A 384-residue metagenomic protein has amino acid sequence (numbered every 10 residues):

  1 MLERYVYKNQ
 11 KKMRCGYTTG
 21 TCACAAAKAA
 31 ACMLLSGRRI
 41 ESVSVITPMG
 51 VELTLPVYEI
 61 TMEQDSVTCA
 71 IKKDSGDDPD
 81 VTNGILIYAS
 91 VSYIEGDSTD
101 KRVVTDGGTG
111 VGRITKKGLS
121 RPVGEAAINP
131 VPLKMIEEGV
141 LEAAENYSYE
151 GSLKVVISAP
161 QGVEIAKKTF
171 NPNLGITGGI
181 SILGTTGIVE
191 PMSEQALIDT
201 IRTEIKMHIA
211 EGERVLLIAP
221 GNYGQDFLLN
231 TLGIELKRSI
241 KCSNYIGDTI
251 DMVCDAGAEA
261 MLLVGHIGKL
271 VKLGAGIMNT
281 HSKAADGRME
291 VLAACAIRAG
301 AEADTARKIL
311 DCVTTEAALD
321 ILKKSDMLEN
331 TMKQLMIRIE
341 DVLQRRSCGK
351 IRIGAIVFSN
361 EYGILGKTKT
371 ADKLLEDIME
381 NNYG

Functional and structural regions predicted by a protein language model:
M1-L174, A371: Generic N-terminal targeting/processing segments that precede catalytic cores or assembly contacts
M1-T19, M33, R38-I40, E145 (+4 more regions): N-terminal charge/polar-biased segments
E3, E41, E52, E59 (+20 more regions): Glutamate identity and glutamate-enriched acidic tracts
R4-V6, R14, L174-I180, T185-Q334 (+1 more regions): A structural signal for small-residue-enriched, beta-sheet-centric alpha/beta enzyme cores and oligomeric scaffold folds
L34-E52, G110-I128, K168-T169, I209-G224 (+2 more regions): Short N-terminal secondary-structure initiator segments
M62-D65, Y88-S90, V123-A126, N173-G178 (+4 more regions): Short, low-complexity, polar/charged sequence segments that are solvent-exposed and flexible
K116, A166, F227, K272-G274 (+1 more regions): Generic domain-boundary/flexible-linker signal
